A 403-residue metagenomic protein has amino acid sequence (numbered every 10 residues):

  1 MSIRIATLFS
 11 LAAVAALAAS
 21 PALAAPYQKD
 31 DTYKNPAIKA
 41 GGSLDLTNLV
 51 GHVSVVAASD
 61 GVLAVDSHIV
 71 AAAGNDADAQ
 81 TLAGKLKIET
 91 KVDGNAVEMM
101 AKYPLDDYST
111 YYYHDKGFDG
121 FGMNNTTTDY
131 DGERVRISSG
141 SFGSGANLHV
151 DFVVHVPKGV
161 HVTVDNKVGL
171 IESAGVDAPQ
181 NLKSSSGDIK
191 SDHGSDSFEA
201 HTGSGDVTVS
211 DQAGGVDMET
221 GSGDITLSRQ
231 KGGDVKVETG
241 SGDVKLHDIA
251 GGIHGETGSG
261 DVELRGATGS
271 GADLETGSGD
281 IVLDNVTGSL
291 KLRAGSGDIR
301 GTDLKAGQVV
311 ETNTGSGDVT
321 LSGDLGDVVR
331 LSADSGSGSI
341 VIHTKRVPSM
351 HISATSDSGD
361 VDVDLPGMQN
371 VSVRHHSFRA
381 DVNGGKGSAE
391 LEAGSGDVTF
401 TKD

Functional and structural regions predicted by a protein language model:
M1-D403: Intrinsically disordered, low-complexity terminal regions
